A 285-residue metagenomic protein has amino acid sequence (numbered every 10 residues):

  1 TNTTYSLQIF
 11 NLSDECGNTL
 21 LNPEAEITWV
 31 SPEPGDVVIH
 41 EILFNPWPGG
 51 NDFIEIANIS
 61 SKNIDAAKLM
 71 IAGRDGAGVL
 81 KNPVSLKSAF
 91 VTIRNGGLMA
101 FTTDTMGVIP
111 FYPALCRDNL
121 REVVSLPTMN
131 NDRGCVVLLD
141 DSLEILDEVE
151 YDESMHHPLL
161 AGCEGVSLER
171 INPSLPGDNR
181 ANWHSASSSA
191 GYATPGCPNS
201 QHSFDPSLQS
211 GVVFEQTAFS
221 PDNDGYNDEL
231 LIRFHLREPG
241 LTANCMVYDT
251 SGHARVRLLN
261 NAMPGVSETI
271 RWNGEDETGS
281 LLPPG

Functional and structural regions predicted by a protein language model:
T1-N179, P206-E215: Activation on beta-sandwich/Ig-like modules and their edge loops
L21, S125, A193-G196, F219 (+1 more regions): Selective for proline/serine-rich intrinsically disordered segments in cytosolic/nuclear regulatory regions
T103-M106, P110-V123, S185-P198, G274-E277 (+1 more regions): A broadly tuned preference for mixed-charge, low-complexity surface segments
M129, W183, F219: Short clusters of hydrophobic/aromatic residues that line enzyme substrate/ligand-binding pockets
L175-G211: Short, compositionally biased serine/threonine- and acidic-rich segments at solvent-exposed termini, linkers, or domain
S203-G285: Short loop/turn motifs at secondary-structure boundaries
